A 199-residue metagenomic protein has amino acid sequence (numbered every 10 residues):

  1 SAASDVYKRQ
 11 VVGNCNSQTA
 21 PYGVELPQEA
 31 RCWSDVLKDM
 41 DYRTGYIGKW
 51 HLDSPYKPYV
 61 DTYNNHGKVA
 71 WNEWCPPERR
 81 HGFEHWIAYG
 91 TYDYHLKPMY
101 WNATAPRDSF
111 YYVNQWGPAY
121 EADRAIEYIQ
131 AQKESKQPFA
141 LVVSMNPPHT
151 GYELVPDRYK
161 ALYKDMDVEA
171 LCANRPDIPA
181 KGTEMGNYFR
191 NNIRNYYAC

Functional and structural regions predicted by a protein language model:
S1, T91-A119, I126-C199: Active-site-proximal cap/lid insertion segments
S1-I47, L52-D61, T91, P98: Active-site segment of extracytoplasmic enzymes that catalyze sulfate/phosphate-ester chemistry
V11-T19, D61-K68, A103-D108, Y163: Short glycine/proline- and charge-enriched loop/turn segments that cap or connect secondary-structure elements
Q28, C32, V36-D39, Y120 (+2 more regions): Extracytoplasmic/secreted proteins, especially bacterial periplasmic and envelope-associated proteins
A30, R79-R80, P118, A122 (+1 more regions): A structural signal for well-ordered alpha-helical scaffolds and beta->alpha junctions
M40-G45, H81-E84, S135-L141: Loop/turn elements at helix/coil->beta-strand transitions in domains of secreted/extracellular proteins
Y56-F83, P147-C172: Aromatic- and acidic-residue-enriched segments that line the glycan-binding/catalytic groove of carbohydrate-active
